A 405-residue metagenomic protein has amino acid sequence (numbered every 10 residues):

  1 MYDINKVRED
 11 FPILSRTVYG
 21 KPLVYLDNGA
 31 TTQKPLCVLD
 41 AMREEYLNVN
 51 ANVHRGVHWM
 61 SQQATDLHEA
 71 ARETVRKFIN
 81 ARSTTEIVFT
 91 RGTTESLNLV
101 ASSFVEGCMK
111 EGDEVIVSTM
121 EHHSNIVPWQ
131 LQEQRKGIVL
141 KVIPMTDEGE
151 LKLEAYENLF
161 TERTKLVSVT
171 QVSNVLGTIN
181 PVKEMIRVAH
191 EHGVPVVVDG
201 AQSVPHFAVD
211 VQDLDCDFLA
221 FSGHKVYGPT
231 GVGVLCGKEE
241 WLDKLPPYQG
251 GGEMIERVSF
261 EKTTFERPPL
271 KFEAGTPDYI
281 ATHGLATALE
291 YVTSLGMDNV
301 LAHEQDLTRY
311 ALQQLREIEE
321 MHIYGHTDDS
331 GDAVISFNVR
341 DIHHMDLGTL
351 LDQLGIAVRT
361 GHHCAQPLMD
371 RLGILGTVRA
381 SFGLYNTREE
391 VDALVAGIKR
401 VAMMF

Functional and structural regions predicted by a protein language model:
M1-F405: Pyridoxal 5′-phosphate
